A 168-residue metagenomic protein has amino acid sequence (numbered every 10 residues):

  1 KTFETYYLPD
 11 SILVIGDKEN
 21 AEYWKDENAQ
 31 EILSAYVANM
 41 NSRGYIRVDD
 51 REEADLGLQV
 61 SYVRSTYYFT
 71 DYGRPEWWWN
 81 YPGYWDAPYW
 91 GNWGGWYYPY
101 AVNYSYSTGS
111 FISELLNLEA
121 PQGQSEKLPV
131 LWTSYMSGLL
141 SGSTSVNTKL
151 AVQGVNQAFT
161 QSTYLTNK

Functional and structural regions predicted by a protein language model:
K1-Y7: Post-signal peptide N-terminal segment of mature Sec-exported envelope proteins
F3, M40, E53-G57, Y106-S110 (+1 more regions): Extracytoplasmic
Y7-P9, G57-S61, I112-E114, W132-Y135: Soluble periplasmic/extracytoplasmic beta-strand elements of cell-envelope proteins
L8-S65: N-terminal segment of the mature soluble domain
D17-K18, T66-T70, G142-S143: Extracytoplasmic/secreted cell-surface and envelope-processing proteins
N20-I32, D50, A101-S107, G142-L150: Extracytoplasmic/periplasmic, Sec-exported soluble proteins
V60-Q122: Surface-exposed short loop/turn segments
N103-L131, M136-K168: C-terminal/domain-edge helix-coil "capping" segments
